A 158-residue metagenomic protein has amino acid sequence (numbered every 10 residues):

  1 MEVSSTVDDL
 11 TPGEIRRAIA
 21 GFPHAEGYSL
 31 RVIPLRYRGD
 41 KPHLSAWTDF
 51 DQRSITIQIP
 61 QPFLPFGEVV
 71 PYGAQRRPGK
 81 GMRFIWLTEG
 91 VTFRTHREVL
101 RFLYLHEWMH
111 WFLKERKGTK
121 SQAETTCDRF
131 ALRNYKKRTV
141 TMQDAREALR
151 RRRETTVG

Functional and structural regions predicted by a protein language model:
M1-A74, G79-F93: A metal-dependent hydrolase signature that marks the N-terminal structural subdomain at the beginning of catalytic folds
T11, R101, A123: Hydrophobic (often cysteine-bearing) scaffold residues that line and stabilize catalytic clefts of nucleotide/cofactor
E14-G21, Y104, T126, F130-N134: Amphipathic alpha-helical segments that form well-ordered structural scaffolds and often line/cohere around active
S29, D49, V140, R152-G158: C-terminal capping/extension segments of zinc metalloprotease domains
L64-G67, W111-L113, K120-S121: Short catalytic/ligand-binding loop motif for oxyanion handling, primarily in non-cytosolic enzymes, centered on
W86-E107: Alpha-helix-centered segments that form part of catalytic cores
F102-E115, C127: Active-site recognition of the HExxH zinc-binding catalytic motif
K120-R152: Post-HExxH zinc-binding segment in Zn-dependent metallohydrolases
